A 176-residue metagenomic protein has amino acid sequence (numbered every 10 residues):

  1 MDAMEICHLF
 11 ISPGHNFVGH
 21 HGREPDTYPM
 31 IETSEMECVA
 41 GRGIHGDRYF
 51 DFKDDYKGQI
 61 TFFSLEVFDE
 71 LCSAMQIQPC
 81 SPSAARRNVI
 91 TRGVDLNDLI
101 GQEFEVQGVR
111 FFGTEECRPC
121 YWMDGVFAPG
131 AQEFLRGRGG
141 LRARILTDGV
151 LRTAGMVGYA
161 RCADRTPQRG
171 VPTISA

Functional and structural regions predicted by a protein language model:
M1-Q102, V106, E115: Electropositive, beta-rich accessory/interaction domains or terminal extensions that provide binding surfaces
K53-D54, G130-L135, Y159-R161: Short secondary-structure transition/capping segments
T91-T147: Glycine-rich active-site loops that engage anionic ligands at enzyme catalytic sites
R142-C162: Well-ordered alpha/beta subsegment
A160-P172: Short, low-complexity intrinsically disordered segments enriched in A/P/G/S/L with frequent Arg, especially at protein
